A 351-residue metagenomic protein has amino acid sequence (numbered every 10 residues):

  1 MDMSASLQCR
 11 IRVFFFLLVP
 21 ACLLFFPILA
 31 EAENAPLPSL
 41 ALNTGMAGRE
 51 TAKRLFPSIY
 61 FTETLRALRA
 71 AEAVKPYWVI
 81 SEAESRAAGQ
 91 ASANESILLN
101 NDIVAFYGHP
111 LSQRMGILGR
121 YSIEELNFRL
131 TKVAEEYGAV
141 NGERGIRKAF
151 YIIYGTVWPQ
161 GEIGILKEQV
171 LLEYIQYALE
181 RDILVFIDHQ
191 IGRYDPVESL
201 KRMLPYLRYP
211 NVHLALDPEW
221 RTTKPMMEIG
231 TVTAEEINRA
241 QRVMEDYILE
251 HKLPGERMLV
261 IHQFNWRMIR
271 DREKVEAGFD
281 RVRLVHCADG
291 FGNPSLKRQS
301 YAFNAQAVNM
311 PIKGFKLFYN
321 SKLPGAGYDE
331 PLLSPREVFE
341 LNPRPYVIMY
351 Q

Functional and structural regions predicted by a protein language model:
S4-R10, F14-L18, C22-D102, Q113-G119 (+1 more regions): N-terminal secretory targeting signals
S85-I152, Y177: Catalytic domains of carbohydrate-active enzymes, especially glycoside hydrolases
R86-N94, Q169-L171, V197-L204, M268-R272 (+1 more regions): Alpha-helical scaffolding within the catalytic cores of extracellular/periplasmic polymer-degrading hydrolases
S96-L99, T131-G145, E173-E180, M203-N211 (+2 more regions): Acidic (Asp/Glu)-rich catalytic clusters
D102-F106, K148-I152, V185-I187, P210-D217 (+4 more regions): Hydrophobic faces of well-ordered beta-strands that scaffold small-molecule active sites in alpha/beta enzyme cores
P110-S112, Y154-T156, I191-R193, P218-T222 (+3 more regions): Active-site-proximal loop/turn and secondary-structure-junction residues that shape catalytic pockets, frequently
N141-L184, G192-Y209, H213-A215, T233-I237 (+1 more regions): Chitinase-like catalytic core of GlcNAc-active glycosidases
E228-I348: Surface-exposed substrate-engagement region within the catalytic domains of secreted or surface-exposed extracellular
